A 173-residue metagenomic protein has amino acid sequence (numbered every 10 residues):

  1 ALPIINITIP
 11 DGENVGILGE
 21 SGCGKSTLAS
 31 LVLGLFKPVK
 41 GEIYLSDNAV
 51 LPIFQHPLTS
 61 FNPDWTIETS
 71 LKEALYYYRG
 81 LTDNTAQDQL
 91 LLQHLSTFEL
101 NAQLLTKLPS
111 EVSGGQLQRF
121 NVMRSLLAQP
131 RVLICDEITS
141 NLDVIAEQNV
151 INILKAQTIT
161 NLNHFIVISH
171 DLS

Functional and structural regions predicted by a protein language model:
L18-E20: The feature captures the beta-strand-to-loop junction immediately N-terminal to the Walker
L33: Helix-to-loop junction immediately C-terminal to a conserved catalytic motif
P63-R79: Q-loop/switch helix immediately C-terminal to the Walker
A86-Q103: Conserved ABC ATPase "signature" region
L108-V112, Q116: Conserved ABC ATPase signature
L133-D136: Catalytic Walker B motif of ABC-type/P-loop ATPase nucleotide-binding domains
S169-H170: H-loop/switch region of ABC-family ATPase nucleotide-binding domains
